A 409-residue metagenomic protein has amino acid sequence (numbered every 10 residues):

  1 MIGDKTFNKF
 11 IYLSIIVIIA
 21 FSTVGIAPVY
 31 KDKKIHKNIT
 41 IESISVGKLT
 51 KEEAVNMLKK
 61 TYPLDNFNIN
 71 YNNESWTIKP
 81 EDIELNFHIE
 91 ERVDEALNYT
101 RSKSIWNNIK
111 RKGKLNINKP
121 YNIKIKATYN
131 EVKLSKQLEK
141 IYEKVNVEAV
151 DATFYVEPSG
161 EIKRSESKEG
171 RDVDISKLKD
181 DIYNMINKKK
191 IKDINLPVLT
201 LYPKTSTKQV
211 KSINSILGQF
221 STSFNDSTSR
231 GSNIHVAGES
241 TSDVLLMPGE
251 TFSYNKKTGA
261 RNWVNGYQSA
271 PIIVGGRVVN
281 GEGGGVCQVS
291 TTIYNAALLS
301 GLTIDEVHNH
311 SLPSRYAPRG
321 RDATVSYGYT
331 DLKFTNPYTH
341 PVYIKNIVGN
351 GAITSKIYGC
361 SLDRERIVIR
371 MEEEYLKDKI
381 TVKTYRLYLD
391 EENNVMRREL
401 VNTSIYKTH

Functional and structural regions predicted by a protein language model:
M1-I18: N-terminal Sec-pathway targeting helices
I2-G3, K140, E148, V156-E157 (+2 more regions): Well-ordered beta-sheet/strand-loop patches within structured domains
I2-K5, G25-I26, W76, L115-I117 (+6 more regions): Hydrophobic transmembrane signal anchors and adjacent membrane-proximal interface regions, especially in viral
F21-H36: Membrane-interface motif at the C-terminal end of an N-terminal transmembrane signal
D32-P271, G276: Short glycine/threonine-rich beta-strand-turn micro-motifs
